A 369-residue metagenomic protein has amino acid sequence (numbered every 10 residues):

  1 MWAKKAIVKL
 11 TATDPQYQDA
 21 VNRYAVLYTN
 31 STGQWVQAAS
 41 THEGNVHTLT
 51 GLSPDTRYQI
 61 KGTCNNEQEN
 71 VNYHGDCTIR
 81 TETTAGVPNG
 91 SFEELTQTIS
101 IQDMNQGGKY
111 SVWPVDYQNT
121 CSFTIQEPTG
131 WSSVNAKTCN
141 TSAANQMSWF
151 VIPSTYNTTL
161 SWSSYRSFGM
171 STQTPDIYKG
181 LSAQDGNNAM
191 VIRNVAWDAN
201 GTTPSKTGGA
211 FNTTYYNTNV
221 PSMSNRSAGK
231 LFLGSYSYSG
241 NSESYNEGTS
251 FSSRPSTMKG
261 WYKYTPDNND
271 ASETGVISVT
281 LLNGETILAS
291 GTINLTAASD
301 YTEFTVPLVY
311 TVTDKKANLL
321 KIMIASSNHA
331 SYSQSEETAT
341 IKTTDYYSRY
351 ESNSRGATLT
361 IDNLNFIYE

Functional and structural regions predicted by a protein language model:
K4-V8, R254-M258: Structural beta-strand segments of beta-rich domains
V8-P15, G260-Y262: Aromatic/hydrophobic beta-strand junction motif of beta-rich domains
T13-S31, N268-T274, K315-L319: Solvent-exposed loop/turn segments flanking beta-strands in beta-repeat/beta-sandwich domains
Q37-E43: Short beta-strand segments within Ig-like beta-sandwich modules, predominantly Fibronectin type-III
V46-G51, K259, D300-T311: Exposed aromatic-hydrophobic patches
L49-Q68: Beta-strand-rich modules
N65-T84: Extracellular fibronectin type III
R80-T257, T274-T305, L319-E369: Aromatic (Trp/Tyr/Phe) and Gly/Pro-enriched flexible surface segments
